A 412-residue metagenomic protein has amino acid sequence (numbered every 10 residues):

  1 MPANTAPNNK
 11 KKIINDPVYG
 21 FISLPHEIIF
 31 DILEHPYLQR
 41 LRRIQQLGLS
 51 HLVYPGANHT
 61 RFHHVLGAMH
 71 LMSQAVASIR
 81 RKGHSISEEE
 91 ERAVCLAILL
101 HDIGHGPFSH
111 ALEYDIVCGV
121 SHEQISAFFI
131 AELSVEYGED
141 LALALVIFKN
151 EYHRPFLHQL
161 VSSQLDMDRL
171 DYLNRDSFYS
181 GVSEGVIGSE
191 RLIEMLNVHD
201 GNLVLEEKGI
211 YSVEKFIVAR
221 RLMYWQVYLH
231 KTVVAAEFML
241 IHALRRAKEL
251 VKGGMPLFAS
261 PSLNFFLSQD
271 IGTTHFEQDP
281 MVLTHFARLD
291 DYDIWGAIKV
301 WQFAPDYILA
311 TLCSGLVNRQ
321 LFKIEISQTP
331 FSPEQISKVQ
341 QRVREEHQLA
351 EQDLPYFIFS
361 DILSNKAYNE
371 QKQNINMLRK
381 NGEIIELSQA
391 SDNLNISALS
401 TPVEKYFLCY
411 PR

Functional and structural regions predicted by a protein language model:
M1-A93, P107, A111-E113, V117-R412: Histidine-centered, transition-metal-coordinating active-site segments
V94-I98: N-terminal accessory alpha/beta regions
L100, G104-H105: Short active-site segment of divalent metal-dependent hydrolases/proteases that encodes the spacing between
